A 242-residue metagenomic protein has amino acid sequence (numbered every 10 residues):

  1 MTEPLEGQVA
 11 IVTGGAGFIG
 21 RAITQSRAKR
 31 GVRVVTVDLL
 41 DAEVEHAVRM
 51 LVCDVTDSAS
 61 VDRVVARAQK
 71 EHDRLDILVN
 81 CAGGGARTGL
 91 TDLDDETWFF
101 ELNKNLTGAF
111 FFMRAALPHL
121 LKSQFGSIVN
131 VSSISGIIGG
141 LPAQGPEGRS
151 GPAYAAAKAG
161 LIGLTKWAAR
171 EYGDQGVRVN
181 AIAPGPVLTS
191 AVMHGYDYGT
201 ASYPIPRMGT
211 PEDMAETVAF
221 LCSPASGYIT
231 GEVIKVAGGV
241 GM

Functional and structural regions predicted by a protein language model:
E3-V34, A168: Canonical Rossmann dinucleotide-binding motif of NAD(H)/NADP(H)-dependent dehydrogenases/reductases, specifically
C81-A86: Conserved NAD(P)H cofactor-binding loop of Rossmann-fold oxidoreductase domains
G89-L90, D94-L102, P142, G199: Substrate-binding pocket helix/loop in short-chain dehydrogenase/reductase
F110, T210-V236, G241: C-terminal substrate-recognition "lid" of short-chain dehydrogenase/reductases
M113, A157-G160, T165: Active-site helix of classical SDR
S133: Residue(s) in the substrate-gating loop at a strand-loop-helix junction that position the organic substrate next
G173, R178, I229-G231: Short, small/polar-rich loop/turn modules that mediate ligand/substrate recognition or access, typified
